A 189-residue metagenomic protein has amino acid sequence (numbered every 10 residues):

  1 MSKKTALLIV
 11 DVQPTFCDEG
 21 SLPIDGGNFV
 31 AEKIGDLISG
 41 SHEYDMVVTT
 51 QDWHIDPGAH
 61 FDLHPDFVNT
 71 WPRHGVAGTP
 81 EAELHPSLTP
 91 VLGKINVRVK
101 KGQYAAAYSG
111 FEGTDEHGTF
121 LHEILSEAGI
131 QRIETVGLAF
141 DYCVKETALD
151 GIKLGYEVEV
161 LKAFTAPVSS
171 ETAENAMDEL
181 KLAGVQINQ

Functional and structural regions predicted by a protein language model:
S2-L7: Extreme N-terminal starter segment of soluble prokaryotic enzymes
P14, I55, F140: Short, glycine/acidic-enriched loop or turn micro-motifs at the edges of active sites
C17-G26: Acidic/histidine-rich helix-loop elements that form or flank divalent-metal/phosphate-binding sites at the catalytic
G27, T114-F120, A173-M177: Charged helix-capping and loop-helix junction motifs
E32-R132: Active-site alpha/beta core segments
L37-I38, Y142-K153: Histidine-anchored nucleotide/phosphate-binding helix
E134-G137, Y156-S170: A short glycine-rich beta-strand->turn/loop micro-motif centered on a GG-aromatic cluster
Q186-Q189: Short acidic-hydrophobic, aromatic-tinged amphipathic segments that line or gate anion-handling sites
